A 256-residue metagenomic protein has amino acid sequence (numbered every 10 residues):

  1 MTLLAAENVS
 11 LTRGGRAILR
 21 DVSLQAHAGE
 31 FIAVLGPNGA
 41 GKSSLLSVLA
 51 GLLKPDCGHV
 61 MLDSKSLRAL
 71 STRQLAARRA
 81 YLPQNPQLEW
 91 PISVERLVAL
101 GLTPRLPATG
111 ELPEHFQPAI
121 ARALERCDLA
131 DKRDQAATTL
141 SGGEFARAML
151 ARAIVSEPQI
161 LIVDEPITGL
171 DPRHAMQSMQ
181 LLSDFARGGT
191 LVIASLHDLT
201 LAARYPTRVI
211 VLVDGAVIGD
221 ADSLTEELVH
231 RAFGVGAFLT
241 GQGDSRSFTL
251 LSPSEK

Functional and structural regions predicted by a protein language model:
L35-P37: The feature captures the beta-strand-to-loop junction immediately N-terminal to the Walker
A50: Helix-to-loop junction immediately C-terminal to a conserved catalytic motif
G58-S66, L75: Conserved ABC transporter NBD signature motif
A99, E114-K132: Conserved ABC ATPase "signature" region
A136-L140, E144: Conserved ABC ATPase signature
L161-E165: Catalytic Walker B motif of ABC-type/P-loop ATPase nucleotide-binding domains
F233-K256: ABC ATPase nucleotide-binding domains
